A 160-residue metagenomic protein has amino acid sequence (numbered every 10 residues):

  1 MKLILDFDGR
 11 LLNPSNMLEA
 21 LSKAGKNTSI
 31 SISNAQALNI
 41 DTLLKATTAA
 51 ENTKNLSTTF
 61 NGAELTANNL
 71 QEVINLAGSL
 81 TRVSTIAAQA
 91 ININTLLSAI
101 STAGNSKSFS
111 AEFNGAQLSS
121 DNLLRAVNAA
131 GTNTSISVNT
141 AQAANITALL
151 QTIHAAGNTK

Functional and structural regions predicted by a protein language model:
M1-K160: General marker for long, soluble alpha-helical cores
